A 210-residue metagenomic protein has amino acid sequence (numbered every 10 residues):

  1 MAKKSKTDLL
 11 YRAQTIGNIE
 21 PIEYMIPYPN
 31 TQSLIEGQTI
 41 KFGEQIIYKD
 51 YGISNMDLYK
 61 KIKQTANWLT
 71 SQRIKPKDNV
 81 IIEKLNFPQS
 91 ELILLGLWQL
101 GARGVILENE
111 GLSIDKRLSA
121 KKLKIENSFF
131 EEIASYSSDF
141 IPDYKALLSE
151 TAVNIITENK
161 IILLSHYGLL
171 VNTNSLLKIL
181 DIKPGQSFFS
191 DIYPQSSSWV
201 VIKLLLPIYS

Functional and structural regions predicted by a protein language model:
M1-Q72, P76, S135-E158: N-lobe entry segment of adenylate-forming
G43, P76-D78, I114, A120-K121 (+2 more regions): A general structural motif
Y51, N67-N109, S187-S197: Conserved AMP-binding/adenylate-forming
I93, V153, K203: Conserved sugar-transfer catalytic core signal across GT-A, GT-B, and GT-C glycosyltransferases
W98-Q99, K145, I208-Y209: Anion (oxyanion) recognition and catalysis
S113-K178: ANL superfamily adenylate-forming
L170-S187, P194-S210: Conserved AMP-binding/adenylation subdomain of ANL enzymes
